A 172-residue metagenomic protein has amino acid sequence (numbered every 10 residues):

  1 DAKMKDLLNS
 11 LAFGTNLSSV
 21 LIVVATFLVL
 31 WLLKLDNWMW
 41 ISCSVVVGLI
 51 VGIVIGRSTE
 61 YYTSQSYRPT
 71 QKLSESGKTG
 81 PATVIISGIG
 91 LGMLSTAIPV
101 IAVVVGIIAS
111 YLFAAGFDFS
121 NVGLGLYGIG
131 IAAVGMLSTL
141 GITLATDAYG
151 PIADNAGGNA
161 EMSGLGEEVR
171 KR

Functional and structural regions predicted by a protein language model:
D1-R172: Hydrophobic packing and interface segments
